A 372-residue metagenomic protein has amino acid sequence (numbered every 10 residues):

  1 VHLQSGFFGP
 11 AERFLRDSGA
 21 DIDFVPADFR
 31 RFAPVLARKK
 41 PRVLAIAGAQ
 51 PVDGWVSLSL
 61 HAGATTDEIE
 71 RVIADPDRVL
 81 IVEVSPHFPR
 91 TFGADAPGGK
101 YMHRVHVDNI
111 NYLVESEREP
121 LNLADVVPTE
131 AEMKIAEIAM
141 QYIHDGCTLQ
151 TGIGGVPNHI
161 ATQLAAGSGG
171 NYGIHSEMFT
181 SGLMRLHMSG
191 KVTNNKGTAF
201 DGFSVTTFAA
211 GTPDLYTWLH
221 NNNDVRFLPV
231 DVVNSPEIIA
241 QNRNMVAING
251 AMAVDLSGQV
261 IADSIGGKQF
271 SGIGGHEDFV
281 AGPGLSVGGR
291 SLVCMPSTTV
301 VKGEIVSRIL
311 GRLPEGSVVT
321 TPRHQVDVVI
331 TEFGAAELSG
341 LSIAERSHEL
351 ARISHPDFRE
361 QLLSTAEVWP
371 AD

Functional and structural regions predicted by a protein language model:
V1-D372: Conserved alpha/beta enzyme-core scaffold
